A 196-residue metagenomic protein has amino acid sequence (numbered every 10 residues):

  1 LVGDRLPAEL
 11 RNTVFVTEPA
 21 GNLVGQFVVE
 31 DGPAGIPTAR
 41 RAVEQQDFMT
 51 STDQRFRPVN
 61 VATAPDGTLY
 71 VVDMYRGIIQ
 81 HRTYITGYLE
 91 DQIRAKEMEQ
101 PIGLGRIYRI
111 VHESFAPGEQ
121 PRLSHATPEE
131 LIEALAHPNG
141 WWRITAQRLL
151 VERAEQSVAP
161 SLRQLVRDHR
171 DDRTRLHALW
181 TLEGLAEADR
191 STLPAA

Functional and structural regions predicted by a protein language model:
L1-E130, W141, T145, L149-E152: Beta-propeller domains with acidic blade repeats across secreted/periplasmic ectodomains and cytosolic WD/CNH propellers
P101, Q156, D172: Electropositive phosphate-/nucleotide-binding environments in soluble metabolic enzymes
Y108-R109, E133, W180, A195: Generic alpha-helical structural context detector
G118-P121, W141-A154, R173-E187, S191-A196: Structural detector for internal amphipathic alpha-helices that build alpha-solenoid repeat scaffolds
S124-E133, E155-R167, A186-A196: Amphipathic alpha-helical scaffolding segments comprising HEAT/armadillo-like alpha-solenoid repeats
